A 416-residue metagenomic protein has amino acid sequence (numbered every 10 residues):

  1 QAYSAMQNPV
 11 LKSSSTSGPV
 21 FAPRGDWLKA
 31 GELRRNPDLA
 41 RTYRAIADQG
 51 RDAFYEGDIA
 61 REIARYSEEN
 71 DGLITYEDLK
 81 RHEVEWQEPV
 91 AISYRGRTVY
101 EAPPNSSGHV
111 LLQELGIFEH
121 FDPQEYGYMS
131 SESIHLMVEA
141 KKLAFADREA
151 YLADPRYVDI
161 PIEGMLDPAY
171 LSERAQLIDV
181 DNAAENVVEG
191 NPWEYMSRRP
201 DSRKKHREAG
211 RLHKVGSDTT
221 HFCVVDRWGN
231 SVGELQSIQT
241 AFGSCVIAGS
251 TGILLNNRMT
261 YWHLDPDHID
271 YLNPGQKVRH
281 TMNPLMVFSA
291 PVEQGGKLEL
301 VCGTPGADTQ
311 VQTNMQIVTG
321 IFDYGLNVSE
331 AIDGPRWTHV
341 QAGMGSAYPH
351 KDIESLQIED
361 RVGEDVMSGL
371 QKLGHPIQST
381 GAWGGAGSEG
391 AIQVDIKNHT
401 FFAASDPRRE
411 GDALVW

Functional and structural regions predicted by a protein language model:
Q1, R61-R65, Y128-F145, V328-T338: Short, well-structured alpha-helical segments that form the helix of a local strand-helix-strand
Q1-G50, F54-E56, A60-S106, L166 (+1 more regions): Noncatalytic scaffold domains of N-terminal-nucleophile
G25, H120-I238, S250-T251, R258 (+1 more regions): Internal maturation/activation junctions in enzymes
L33, A47-A64, E68, A183-V188 (+8 more regions): Alpha/propeptide regions of enzymes that mature by internal proteolysis
L73-T75, V225-L300, A307, V311 (+4 more regions): Active-site rim segments in enzyme catalytic domains, especially the processed small/beta chain of N-terminal
W86, G216-T219, H280-M282: Short, small/polar residue-rich loop motifs at catalytic or cofactor-binding pockets
R97-P104, L111-L115, P123, F222-V224 (+4 more regions): Short, well-ordered beta-strand elements
W228, Q276, N314-M315, D323-G384: Extended C-terminal subregions enriched in glycine
